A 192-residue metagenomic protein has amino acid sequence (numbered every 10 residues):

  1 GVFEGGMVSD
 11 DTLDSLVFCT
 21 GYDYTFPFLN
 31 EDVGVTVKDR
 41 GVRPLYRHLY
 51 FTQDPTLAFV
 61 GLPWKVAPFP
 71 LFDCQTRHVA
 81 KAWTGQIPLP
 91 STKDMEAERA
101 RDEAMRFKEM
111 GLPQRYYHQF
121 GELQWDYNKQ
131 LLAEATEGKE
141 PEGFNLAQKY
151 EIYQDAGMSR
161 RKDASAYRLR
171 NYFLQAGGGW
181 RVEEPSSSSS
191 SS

Functional and structural regions predicted by a protein language model:
G1-F3, R40: Short gly/ser/thr-rich secondary-structure transition/capping motifs
F3-S15: Core beta-strand elements of the Rossmann-like FAD/NAD(P) dinucleotide-binding domain in flavoenzyme oxidoreductases
T12-L13, Q53-P55: Short, proline-enriched alpha-helix->beta-strand connector loops that line the catalytic pocket of alpha/beta-hydrolase
F18-V35: Flavin (primarily FAD) binding-site architecture
D32-D39, Q75: Active/binding-pocket-proximal capping segment
R40-R47, T52-D54, Q148: Alpha-helical scaffolding within the catalytic cores of extracellular/periplasmic polymer-degrading hydrolases
T56-S187: C-terminal, flexible cofactor-proximal segment of oxidoreductases
S188-S192: Low-complexity/repetitive intrinsically disordered segments
